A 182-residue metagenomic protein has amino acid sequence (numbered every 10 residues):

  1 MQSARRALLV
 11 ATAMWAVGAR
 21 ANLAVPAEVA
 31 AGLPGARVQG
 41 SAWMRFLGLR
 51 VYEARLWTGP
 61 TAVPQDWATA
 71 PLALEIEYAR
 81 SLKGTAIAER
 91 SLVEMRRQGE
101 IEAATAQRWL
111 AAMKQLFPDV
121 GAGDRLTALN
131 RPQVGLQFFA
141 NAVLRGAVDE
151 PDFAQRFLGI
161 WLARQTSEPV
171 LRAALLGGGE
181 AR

Functional and structural regions predicted by a protein language model:
M1-A13: N-terminal secretory signal peptides and thylakoid transit peptides that target proteins across membranes
A16-G18: N-terminal signal peptide c-region/cleavage motif recognized by signal peptidases
A21-R182: Terminal leader/tail segments of proteins
